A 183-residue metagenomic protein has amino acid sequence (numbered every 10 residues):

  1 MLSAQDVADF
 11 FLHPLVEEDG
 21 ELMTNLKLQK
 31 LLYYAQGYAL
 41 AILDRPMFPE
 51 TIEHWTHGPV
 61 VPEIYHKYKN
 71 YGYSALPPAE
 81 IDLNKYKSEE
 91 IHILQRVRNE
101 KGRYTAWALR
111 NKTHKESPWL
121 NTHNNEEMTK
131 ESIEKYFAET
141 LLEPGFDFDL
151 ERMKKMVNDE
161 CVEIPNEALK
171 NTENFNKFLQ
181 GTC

Functional and structural regions predicted by a protein language model:
M1-C183: Domain-edge interaction signal
